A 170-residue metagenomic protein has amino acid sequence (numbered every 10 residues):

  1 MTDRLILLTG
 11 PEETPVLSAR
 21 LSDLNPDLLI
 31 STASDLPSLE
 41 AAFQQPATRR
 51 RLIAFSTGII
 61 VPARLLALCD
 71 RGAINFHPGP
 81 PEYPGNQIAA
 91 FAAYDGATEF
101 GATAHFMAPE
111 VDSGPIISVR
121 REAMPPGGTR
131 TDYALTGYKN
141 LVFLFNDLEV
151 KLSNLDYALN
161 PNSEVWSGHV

Functional and structural regions predicted by a protein language model:
M1-V170: One-carbon transfer enzymes
